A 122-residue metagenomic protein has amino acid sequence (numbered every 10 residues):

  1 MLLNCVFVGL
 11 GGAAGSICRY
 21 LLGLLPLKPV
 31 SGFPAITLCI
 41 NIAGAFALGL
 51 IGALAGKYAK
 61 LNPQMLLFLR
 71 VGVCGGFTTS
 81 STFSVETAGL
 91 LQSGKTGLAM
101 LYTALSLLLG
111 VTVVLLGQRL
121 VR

Functional and structural regions predicted by a protein language model:
M1-R122: Membrane-interface helix-loop junctions in multi-pass transporters/channels
